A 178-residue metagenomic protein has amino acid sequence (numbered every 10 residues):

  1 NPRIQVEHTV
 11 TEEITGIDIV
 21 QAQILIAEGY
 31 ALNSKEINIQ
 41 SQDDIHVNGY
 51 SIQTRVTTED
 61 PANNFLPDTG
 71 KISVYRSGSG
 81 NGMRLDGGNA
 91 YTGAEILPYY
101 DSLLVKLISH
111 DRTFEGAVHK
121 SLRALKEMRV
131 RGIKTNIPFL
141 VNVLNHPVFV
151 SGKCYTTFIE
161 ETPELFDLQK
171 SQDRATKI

Functional and structural regions predicted by a protein language model:
N1-P2: Short beta->alpha transition motifs characteristic of CBS
Q5, T9-I178: Catalytic cores of soluble metabolic enzymes centered on carboxylation/carboxyl-transfer
